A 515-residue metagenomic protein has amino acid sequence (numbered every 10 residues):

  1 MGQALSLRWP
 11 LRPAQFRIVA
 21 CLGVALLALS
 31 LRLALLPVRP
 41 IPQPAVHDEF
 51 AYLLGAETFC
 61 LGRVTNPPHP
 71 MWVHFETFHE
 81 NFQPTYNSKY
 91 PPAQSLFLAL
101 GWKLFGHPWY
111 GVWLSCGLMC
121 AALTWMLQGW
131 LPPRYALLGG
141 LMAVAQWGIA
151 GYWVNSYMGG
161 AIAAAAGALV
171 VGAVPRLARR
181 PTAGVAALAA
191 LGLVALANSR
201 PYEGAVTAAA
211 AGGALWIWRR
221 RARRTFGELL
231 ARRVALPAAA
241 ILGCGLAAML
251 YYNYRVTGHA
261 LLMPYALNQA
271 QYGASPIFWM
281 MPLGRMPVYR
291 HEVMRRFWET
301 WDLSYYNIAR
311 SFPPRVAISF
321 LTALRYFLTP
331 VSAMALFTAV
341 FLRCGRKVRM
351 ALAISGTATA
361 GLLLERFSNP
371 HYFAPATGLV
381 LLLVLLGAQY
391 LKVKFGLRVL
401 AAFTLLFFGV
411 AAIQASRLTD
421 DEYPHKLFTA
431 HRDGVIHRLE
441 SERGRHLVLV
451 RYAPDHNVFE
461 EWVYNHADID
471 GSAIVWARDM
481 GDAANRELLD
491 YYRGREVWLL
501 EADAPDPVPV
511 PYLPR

Functional and structural regions predicted by a protein language model:
Q3, L118-A121, G212-A214, R219-A222 (+2 more regions): Hydrophobic, aromatic-rich transmembrane alpha-helices and their immediate juxtamembrane boundary segments
R17-L26, L191, G212, A239-G243 (+4 more regions): Signature aromatic-anchored transmembrane alpha helix within multi-pass, membrane-resident enzymes that catalyze glycan
V24, L123-W147, A161-A165, R179-L188 (+1 more regions): Transmembrane-helix signature of polytopic, membrane-embedded enzymes that assemble or transfer cell-envelope glycans
L53, W153, G160, S199 (+3 more regions): Hydrophobic/aromatic-rich transmembrane helices and adjacent perimembrane loops
A99-L100, M126, G139-V144, A173 (+3 more regions): Membrane-interface alpha helices of multi-pass inner-membrane proteins
H107-P132, A168-A173: Transmembrane-helix motifs of polytopic, lipid-linked glycan transferases
R176-A178, V185, V206-L246, L250-Y251 (+1 more regions): Perimembrane helix-loop-helix junctions
Y254, Q389-R515: Catalytic lumenal/periplasmic loop and adjoining terminal transmembrane helix of membrane glycan-assembly enzymes
